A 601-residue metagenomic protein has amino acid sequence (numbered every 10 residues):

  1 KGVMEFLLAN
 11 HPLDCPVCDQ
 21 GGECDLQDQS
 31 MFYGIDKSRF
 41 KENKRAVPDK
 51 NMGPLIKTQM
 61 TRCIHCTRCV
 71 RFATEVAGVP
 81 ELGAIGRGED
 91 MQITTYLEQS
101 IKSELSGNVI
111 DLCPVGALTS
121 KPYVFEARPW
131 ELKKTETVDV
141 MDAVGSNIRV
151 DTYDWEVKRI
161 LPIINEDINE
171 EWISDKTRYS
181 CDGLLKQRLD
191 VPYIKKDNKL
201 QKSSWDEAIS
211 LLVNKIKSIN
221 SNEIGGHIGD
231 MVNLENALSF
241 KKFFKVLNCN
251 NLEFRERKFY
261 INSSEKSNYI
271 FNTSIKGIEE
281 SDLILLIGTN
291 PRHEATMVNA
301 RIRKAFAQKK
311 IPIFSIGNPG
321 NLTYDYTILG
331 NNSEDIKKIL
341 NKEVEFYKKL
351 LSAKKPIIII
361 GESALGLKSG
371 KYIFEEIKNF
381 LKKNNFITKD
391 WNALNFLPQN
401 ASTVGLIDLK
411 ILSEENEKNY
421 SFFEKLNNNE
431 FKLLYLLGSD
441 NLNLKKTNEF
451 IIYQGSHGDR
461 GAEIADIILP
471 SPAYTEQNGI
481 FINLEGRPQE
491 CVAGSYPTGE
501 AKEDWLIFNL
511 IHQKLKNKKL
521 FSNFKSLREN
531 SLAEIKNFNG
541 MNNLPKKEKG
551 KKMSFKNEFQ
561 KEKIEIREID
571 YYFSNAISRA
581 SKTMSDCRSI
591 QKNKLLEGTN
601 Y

Functional and structural regions predicted by a protein language model:
K1-E345, S352, E362-A364, I566-Y601: N-terminal export/assembly segments and adjacent metallocofactor-ligating motifs of anaerobic energy-metabolism
L252, E256-L544, E597-Y601: Non-catalytic alpha/beta scaffold blocks inside enzyme catalytic domains
K383, T388-A393, F555, E568 (+2 more regions): Intrinsically disordered, low-complexity peptide-like regions
F521, E529-N530, M553, F573 (+1 more regions): Intrinsically disordered, low-complexity segments enriched in Ser/Pro/Gly/Ala and basic residues
G540-Y571, N575: Acidic, Ser/Thr-rich low-complexity intrinsically disordered segments
